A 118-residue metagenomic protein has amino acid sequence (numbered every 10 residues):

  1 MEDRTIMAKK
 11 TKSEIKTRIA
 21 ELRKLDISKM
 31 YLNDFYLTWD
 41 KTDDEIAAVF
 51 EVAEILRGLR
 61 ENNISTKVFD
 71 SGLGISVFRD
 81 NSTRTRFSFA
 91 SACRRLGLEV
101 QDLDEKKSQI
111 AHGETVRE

Functional and structural regions predicted by a protein language model:
M1-I6: Short, Lys/Arg-enriched N-terminal segments with co-localized hydrophobic residues within the first ~10-30 amino acids
A8-F87, S91: Positively charged, low-complexity intrinsically disordered leader regions
L73-E118: Active-site cofactor/substrate anionic-group-binding motifs, chiefly glycine- and Lys/Arg-rich phosphate-binding loops
